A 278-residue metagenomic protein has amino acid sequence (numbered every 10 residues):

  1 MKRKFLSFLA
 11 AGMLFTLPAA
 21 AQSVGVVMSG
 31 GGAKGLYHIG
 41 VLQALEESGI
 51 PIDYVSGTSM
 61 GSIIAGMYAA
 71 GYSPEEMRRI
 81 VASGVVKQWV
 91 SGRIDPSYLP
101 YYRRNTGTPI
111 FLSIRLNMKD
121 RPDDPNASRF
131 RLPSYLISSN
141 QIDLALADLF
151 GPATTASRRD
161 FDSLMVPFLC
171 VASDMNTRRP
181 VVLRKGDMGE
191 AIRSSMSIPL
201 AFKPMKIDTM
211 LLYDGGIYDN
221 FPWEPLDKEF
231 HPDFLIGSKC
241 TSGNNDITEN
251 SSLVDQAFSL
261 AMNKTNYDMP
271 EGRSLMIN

Functional and structural regions predicted by a protein language model:
M1-F5: Positively charged n-region of N-terminal signal peptides that target proteins for export
L6-S7, P180: Intrinsically disordered low-complexity regions specifically enriched for long asparagine
S7-T16: Bacterial N-terminal signal peptides
A20-T58, G66-N278: Patatin-like phospholipase
